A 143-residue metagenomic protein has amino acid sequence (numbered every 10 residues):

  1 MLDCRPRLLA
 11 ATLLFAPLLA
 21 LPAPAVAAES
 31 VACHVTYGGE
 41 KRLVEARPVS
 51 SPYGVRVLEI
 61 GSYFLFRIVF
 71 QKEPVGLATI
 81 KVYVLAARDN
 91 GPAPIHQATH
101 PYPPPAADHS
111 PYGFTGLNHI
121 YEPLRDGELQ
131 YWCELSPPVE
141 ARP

Functional and structural regions predicted by a protein language model:
M1-T12: Bacterial N-terminal signal peptides that target proteins for export
L2, F15, A28-E29: Structured catalytic/translocation cores of nucleotide/phosphate-coupled proteins
L9-A10, A25, P48: Detector for intrinsically disordered, low-structure N-terminal pre-sequences
P17, P22-A23: N-terminal signal peptide c-region/cleavage motif recognized by signal peptidases
A28-P143: Cysteine-centric segments in proteins
